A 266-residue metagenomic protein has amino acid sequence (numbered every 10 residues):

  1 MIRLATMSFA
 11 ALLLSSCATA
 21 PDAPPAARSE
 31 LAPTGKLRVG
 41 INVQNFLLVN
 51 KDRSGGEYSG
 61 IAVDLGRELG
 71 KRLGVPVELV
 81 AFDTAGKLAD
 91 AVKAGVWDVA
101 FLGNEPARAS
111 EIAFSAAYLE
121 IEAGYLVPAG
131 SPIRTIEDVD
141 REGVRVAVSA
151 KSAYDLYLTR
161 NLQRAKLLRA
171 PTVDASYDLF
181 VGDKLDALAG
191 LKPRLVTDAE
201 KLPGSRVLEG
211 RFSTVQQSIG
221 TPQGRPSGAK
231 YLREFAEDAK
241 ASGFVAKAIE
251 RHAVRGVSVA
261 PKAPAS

Functional and structural regions predicted by a protein language model:
L14-S16: C-terminal motif of bacterial Sec signal peptides marking the signal peptidase cleavage site
T19-D22, A153-A170, R206-L208, E237-S266: Ligand-binding clefts/hinges and TM-proximal coupling segments of bilobed small-molecule sensing domains
D22-G103, R108, S242, R251-H252: Extracytoplasmic small-molecule ligand-binding "clamshell" domains of the periplasmic binding protein/Venus flytrap
K36-N42, S59, E137-A153, K166-L167: Short loop->beta-strand "edge-of-pocket" segments that line small-molecule binding or catalytic clefts across diverse
V43, L119-G130, K192, V196-E237 (+1 more regions): Periplasmic-binding protein-like
V63, L79-D90, I133-R134, L168-L179 (+1 more regions): Short helix-initiation/N-cap motifs at beta->coil->alpha
G86, G103-E111, Y157-R160, V181-S213: A ligand-binding cleft/hinge motif common to bilobed small-molecule-binding domains
Y118, V127-R145: Flexible hinge/capping segments at coil-to-helix
